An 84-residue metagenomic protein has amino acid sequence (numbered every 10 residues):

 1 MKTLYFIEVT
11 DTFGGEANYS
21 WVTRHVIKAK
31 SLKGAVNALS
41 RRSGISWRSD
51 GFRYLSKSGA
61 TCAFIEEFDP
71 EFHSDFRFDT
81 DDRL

Functional and structural regions predicted by a protein language model:
M1-V22: Short aromatic-glycine-(Arg/Gly/Cys) micro-motifs in beta-strand/loop hairpins
T3, A29-S31, S58: N-terminal cationic leader/targeting segments used for protein routing and processing
T10-T12, K30-L32, E71: Generic structural motif
N18-K33: A short, exposed loop/beta-hairpin motif centered on an aromatic-Gly-Thr core
A35-S40: Short amphipathic, charge-patterned alpha-helical segments
I45-L84: Short, mixed-charge low-complexity intrinsically disordered segments
